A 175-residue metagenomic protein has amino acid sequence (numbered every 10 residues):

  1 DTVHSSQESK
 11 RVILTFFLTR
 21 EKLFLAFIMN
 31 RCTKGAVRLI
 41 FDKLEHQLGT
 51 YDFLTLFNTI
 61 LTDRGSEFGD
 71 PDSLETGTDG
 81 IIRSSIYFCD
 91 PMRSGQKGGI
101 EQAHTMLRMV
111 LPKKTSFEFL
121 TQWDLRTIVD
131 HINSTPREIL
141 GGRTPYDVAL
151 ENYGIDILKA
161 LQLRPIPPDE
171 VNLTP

Functional and structural regions predicted by a protein language model:
D1-E8, C32, T105, M109 (+1 more regions): Metal-centered catalytic cores of metalloenzymes
D1-L25: An active-site-proximal beta-strand-loop segment
S5-S9, A26-Y51: Active-site beta-loop-alpha junctions of metal-dependent nucleic acid enzymes, especially the RNase H-like/DDE
K22-F27, F88, K113: Short small-residue beta-strand/loop micro-motif enriched in glycine and branched aliphatics
Y51-L56, I81-R83: Short helix-terminating capping/connector loops at secondary-structure junctions
T59: Hydrophobic "anchor" residues on beta-strands that sit immediately upstream of conserved functional sites
T62-R64, P71-G77, I86-M109, E118-D130: RNase H-like two-metal-ion nuclease catalytic core shared by retroviral integrases and related mobile-element nucleases
K113-P175: C-terminal domain-tail junction helix/linker
